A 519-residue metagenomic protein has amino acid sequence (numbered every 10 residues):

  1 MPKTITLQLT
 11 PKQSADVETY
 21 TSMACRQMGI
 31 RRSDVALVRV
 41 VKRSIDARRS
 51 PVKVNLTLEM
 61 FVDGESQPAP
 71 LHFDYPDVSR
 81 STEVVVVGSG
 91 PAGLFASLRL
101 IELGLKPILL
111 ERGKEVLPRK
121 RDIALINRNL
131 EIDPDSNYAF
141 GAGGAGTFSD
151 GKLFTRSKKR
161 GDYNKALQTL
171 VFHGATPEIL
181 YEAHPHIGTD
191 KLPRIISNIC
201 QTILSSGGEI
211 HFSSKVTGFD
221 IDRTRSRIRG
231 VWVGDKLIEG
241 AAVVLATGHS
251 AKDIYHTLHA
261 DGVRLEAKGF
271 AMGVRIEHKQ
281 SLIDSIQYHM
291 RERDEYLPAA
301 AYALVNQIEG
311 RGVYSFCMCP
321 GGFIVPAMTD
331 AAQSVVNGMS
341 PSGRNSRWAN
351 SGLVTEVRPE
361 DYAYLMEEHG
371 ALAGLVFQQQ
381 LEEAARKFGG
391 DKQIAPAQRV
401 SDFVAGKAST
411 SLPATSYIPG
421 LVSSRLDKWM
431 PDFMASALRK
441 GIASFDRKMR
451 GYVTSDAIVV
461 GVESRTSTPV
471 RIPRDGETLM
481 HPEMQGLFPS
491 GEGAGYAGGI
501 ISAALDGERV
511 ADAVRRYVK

Functional and structural regions predicted by a protein language model:
P2-V54, L58-F148, K152-H173, P177-K519: Residues forming the flavin
